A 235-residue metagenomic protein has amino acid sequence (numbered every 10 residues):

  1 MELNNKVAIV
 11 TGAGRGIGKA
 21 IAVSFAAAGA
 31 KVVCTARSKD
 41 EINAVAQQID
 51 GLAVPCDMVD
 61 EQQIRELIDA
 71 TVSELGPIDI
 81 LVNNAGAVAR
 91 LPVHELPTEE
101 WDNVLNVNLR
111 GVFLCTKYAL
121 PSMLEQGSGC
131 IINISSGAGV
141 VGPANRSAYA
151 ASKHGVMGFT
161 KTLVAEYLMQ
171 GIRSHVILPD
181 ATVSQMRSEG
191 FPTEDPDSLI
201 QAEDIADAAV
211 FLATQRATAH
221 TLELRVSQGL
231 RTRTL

Functional and structural regions predicted by a protein language model:
V7, G14-R15: Conserved glycine-rich cofactor-binding loop
A28-I42: Conserved glycine-rich Rossmann-like NAD(P)H-binding loop of the short-chain dehydrogenase/reductase
C56-L67, T98: The beta1-alpha1 cofactor-binding region of Rossmann-like NAD(H)/NADP(H)-dependent oxidoreductases
P92-V93, E100-L105: Substrate-binding pocket helix/loop in short-chain dehydrogenase/reductase
T116, S152: Active-site helix of classical SDR
S136: Residue(s) in the substrate-gating loop at a strand-loop-helix junction that position the organic substrate next
M169, V176-I177, S184, P192-R233: C-terminal helical subdomain
